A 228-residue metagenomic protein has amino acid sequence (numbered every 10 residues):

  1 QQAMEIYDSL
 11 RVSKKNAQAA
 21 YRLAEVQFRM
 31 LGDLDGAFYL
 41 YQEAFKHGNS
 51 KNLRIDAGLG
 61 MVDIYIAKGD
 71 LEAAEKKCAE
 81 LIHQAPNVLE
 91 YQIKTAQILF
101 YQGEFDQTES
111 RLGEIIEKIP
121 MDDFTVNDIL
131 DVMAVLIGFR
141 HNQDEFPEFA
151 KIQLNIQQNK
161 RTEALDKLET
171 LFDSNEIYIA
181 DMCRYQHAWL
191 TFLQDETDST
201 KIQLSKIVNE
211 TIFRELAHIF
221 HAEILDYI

Functional and structural regions predicted by a protein language model:
Q1-I228: Acidic, polar-rich low-complexity tracts and alpha-helical solenoid repeat scaffolds
